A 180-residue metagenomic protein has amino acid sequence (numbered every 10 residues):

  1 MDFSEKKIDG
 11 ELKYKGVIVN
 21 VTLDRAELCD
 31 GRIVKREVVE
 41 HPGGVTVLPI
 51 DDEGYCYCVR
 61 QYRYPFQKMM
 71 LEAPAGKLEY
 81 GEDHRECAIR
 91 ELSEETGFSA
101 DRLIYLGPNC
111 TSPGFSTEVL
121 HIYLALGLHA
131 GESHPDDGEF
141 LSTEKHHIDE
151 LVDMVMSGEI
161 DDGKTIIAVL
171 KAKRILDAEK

Functional and structural regions predicted by a protein language model:
D2-E5, G10, R32, M69 (+3 more regions): Nudix hydrolase/Nudix homology domain
D2-F3, V45-R90: Conserved Nudix-box catalytic region and its N-terminal flanking loop in Nudix hydrolases and closely related
D9-T46, D52: Acidic, metal-coordinating catalytic segment for phosphate/diphosphate chemistry, firing primarily on the Nudix
L12-G16, Y64, N109-H121: Acidic pyrophosphate-coordinating catalytic loop
K15, N20-T22, G43, S116-V119 (+1 more regions): A generic structural signal for well-ordered coil/turn residues at beta-strand boundaries that shape enzyme active-site
T22-L28, S112-G131, E144: Active-site-adjacent beta-strand/loop module that shapes the phosphate/pyrophosphate-binding cleft
C29-D30, D51-E53, Y62, A125-A130 (+2 more regions): Short loop segments at secondary-structure junctions
C58, A73-Y105, Y123, P135-G138 (+1 more regions): The catalytic Nudix box helix
